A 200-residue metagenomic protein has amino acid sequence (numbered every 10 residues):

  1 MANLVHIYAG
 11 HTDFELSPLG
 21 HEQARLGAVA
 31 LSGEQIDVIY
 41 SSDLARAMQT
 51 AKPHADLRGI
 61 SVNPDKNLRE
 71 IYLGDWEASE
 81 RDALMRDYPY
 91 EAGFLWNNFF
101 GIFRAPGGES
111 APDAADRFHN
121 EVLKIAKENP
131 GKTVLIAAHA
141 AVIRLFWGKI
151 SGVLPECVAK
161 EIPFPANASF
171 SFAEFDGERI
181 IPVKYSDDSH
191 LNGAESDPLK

Functional and structural regions predicted by a protein language model:
M1-D37, K52, D56-I60, S79-D82 (+1 more regions): An N-terminal RHG(E/S)-centered segment typical of histidine phosphatases
S17, H21, L44, M85 (+2 more regions): Amphipathic, non-transmembrane alpha-helical scaffold segments
S32-Q35, I125-K132: Glycine-rich phosphate-binding loop signature in dinucleotide/nucleotide-binding domains
I36-D43, T133-A137: Short glycine-rich phosphate-binding loop at a beta-alpha junction
P53, L145-K149: Active-site signature of alpha/beta-hydrolase-fold catalytic machinery across serine- and Asp/Cys-nucleophile hydrolases
D56-H119, E174, V183-D187, E195-L199: Phosphate-handling substructures
V153-I181: Domain-level recognition of soluble alpha/beta enzyme cores, biased toward histidine phosphatases/phosphomutases
